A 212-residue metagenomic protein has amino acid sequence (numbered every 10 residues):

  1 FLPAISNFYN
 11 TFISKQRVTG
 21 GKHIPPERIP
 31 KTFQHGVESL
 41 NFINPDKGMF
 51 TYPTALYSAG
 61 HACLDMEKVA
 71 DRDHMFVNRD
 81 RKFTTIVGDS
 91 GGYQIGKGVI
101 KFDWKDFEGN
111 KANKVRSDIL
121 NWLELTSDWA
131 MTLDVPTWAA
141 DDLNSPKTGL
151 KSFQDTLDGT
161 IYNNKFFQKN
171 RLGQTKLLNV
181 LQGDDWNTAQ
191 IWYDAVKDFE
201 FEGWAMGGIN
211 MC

Functional and structural regions predicted by a protein language model:
F1-Q168: Non-catalytic, usually N-terminal nucleic-acid engagement modules in DNA/RNA processing proteins
R81-T85, T126-S127, Q174-K176, F199-G203: A general structural motif
T175-C212: Glycine-rich phosphate/ribose-binding loops and adjacent secondary-structure elements that form binding surfaces
